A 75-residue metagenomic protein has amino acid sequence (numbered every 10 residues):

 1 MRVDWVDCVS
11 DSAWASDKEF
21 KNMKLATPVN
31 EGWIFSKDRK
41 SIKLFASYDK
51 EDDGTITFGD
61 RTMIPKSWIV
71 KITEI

Functional and structural regions predicted by a protein language model:
M1-I75: Conserved RNA-binding domains used in RNP assembly and mRNA/RNA metabolism
